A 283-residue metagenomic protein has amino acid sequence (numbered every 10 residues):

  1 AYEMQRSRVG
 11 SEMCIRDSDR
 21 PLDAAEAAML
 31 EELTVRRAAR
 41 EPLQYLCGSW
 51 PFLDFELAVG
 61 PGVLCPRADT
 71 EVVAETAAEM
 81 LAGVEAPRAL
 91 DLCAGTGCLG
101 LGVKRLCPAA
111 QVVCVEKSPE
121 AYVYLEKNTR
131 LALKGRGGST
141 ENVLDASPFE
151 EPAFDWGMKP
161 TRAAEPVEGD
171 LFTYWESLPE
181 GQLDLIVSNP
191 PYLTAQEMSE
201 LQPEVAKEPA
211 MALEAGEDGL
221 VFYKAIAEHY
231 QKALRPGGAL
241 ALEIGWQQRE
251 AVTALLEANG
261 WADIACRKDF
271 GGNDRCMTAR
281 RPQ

Functional and structural regions predicted by a protein language model:
A1-I15: Single conserved hydrophobic/aromatic residue that forms the stacking wall/gate of nucleotide- or nucleobase-binding
R6-S7, E79, R105, K232: Solvent-exposed polar/charged
R16, L46-S49, A58, V167 (+2 more regions): Solvent-exposed beta-strand sheet faces enriched in polar/charged residues
R16-R36: Short, charged early-sequence alpha-helical segments and their helix-coil boundaries
P21-A27, L64-A68, G216-L220, W246: Short, solvent-exposed loop/helix junctions and linker helices that flank or host conserved functional motifs
M29-A109, C114-L125, T278: SAM-dependent Rossmann-like transferase core, predominantly class I methyltransferases with a strong bias toward
L106-G138, N142-F149, D155-R281: S-adenosylmethionine
